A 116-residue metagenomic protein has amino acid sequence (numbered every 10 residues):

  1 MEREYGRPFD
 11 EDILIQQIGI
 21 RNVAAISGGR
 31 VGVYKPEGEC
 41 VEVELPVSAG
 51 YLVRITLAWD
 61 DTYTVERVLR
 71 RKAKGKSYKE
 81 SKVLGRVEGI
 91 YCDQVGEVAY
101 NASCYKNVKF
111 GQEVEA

Functional and structural regions predicted by a protein language model:
M1-S48: Negatively charged, low-complexity tracts enriched in Asp/Glu with abundant Ser/Thr
E2-P8, K72-A116: Mixed-charge, Lys/Arg-enriched low-complexity segments
D10-D12, D60-D61, D93: Acidic-enriched, low-complexity/disordered segments with a strong bias for Aspartate over Glutamate
P46-V53, W59-D61: Polar, low-complexity loop segments and adjacent catalytic/binding residues used for recognizing and processing sugar
W59-A73: Short, surface-exposed beta-strand/strand-loop-strand elements in extracellular ectodomains
